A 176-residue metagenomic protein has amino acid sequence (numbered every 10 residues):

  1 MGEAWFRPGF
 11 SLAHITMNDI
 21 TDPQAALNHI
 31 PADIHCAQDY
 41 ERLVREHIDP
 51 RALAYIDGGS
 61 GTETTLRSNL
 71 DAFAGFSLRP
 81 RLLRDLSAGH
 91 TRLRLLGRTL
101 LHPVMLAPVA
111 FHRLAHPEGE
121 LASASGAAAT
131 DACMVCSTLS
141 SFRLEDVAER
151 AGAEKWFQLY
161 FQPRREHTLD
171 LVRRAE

Functional and structural regions predicted by a protein language model:
N18-L100: An N-cap/entry alpha-helix motif that binds or orients negatively charged groups
D49, L106, A127: Conserved, mostly hydrophobic/aromatic
V104-A107, A132-C136, K155-L159: Hydrophobic faces of well-ordered beta-strands that scaffold small-molecule active sites in alpha/beta enzyme cores
P108-P117, F157-R165: Active-site mouth loops of central-metabolism enzymes
H116-P117, C136-G152, P163-D170: Active-site-adjacent beta->alpha loops and helix N-cap segments on the catalytic face of soluble alpha/beta enzymes
A128, R173-E176: Non-catalytic positions within long, well-ordered alpha-helices that form the structural scaffold/packing of enzyme
